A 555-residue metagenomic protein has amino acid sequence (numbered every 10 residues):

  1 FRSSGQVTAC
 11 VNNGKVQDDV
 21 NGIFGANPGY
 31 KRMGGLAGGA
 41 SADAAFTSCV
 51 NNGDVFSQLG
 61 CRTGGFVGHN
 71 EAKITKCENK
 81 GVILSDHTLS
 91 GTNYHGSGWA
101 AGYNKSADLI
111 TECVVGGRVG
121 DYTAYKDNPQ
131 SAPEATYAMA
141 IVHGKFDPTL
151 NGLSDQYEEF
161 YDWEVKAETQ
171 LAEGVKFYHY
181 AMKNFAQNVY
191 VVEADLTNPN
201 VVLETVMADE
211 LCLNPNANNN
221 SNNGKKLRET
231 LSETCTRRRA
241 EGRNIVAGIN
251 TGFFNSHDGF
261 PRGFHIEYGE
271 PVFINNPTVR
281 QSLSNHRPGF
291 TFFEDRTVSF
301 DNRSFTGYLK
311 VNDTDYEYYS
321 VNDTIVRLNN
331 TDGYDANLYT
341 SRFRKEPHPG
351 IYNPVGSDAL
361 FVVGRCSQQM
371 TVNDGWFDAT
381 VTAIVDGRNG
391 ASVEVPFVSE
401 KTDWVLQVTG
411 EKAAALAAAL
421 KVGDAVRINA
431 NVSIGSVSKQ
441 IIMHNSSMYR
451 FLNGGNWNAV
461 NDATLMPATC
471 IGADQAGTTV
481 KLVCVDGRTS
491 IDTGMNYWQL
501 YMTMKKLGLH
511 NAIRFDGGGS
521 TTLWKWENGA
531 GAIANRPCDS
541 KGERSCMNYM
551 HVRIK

Functional and structural regions predicted by a protein language model:
F1-L150: Predominantly extracellular beta-rich ligand-binding scaffolds that present long acidic/polar faces for carbohydrate
N151-D386, S399-T402: Zymogen propeptides
V192-D195, G248-F253, A473, C484-G487 (+1 more regions): Active-site-proximal beta-strand/loop segments in catalytic clefts of secreted hydrolases
D258-S284, P288, I442-N511, G519-K555: Conserved, well-ordered active-site substructure
F397-A413: Short, structured beta-strand/loop micro-motifs enriched in basic residues and often containing a Trp
A414-A419: Short, conserved secondary-structure segments in the cores of folded domains
L420-R427: Loop/turn positions that initiate beta-strands
N431-M443: Short, Lys/Arg- and Gly-enriched loop/turn segments at beta-strand edges
